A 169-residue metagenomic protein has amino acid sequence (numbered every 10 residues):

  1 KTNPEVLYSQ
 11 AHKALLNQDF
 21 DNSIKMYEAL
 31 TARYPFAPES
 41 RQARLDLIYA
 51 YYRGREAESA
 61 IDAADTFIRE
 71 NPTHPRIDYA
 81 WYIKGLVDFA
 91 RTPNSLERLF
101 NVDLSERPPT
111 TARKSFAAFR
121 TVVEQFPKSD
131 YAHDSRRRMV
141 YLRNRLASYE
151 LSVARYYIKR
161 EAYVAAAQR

Functional and structural regions predicted by a protein language model:
K1-R169: Acidic, polar-rich low-complexity tracts and alpha-helical solenoid repeat scaffolds
